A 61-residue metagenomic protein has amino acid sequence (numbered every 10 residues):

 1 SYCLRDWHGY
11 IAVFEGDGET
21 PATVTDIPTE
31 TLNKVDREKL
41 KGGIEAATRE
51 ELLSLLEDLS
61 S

Functional and structural regions predicted by a protein language model:
R5-K41: Flexible, solvent-exposed short loops/turns enriched in glycine
K34-S61: C-terminal partner/receptor-binding element of secreted or periplasmic proteins
